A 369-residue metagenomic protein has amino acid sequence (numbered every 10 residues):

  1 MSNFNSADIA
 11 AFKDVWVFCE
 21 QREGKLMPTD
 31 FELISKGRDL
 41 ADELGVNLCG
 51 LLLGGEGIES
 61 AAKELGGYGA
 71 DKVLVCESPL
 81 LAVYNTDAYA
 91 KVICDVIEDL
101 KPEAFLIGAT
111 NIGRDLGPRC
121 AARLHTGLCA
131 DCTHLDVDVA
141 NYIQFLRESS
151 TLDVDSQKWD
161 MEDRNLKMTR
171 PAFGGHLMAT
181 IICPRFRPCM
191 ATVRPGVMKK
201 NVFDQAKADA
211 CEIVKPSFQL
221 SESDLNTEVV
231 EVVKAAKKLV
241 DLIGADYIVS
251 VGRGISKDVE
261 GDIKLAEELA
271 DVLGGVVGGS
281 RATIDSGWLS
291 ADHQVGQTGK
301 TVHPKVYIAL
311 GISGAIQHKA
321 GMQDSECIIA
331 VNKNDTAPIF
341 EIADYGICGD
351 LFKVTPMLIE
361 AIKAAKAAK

Functional and structural regions predicted by a protein language model:
M1-K369: N-terminal glycine-rich FAD/FM-binding segment characteristic of electron-transfer flavoproteins
